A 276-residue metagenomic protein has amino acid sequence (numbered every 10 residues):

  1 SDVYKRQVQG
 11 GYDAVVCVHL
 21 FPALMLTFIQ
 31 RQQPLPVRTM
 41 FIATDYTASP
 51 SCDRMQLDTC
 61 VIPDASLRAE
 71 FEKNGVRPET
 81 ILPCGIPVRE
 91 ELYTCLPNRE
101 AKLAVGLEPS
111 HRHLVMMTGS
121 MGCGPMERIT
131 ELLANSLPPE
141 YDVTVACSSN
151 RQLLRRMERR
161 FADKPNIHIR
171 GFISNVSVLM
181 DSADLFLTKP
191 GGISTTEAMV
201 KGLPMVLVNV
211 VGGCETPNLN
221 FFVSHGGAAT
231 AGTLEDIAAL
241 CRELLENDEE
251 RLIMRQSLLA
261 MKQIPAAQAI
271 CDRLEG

Functional and structural regions predicted by a protein language model:
D2-Y4: Short, small-residue-biased leader/transition segments that mark boundaries at the very start of proteins
D58-S120, N150: A nucleotide-sugar donor-handling region in carbohydrate enzymes
R99-E100, V105-S182: Donor-nucleotide binding loops and adjacent catalytic segments primarily of GT-B fold Leloir glycosyltransferases
D181-P190: Acidic donor-binding loop of glycosyltransferase active sites
A183-D184, G202-P204: A short alpha->beta transition loop at the rim of the catalytic pocket in nucleotide-sugar-dependent
V223-G226, T233-E249: C-terminal "capping" alpha-helix adjacent to the active site of nucleotide-linked donor transferases in cell-envelope
E250-I264: A short, well-ordered alpha-helix in the C-terminal region of glycosyltransferases
Q263-G276: C-terminal alpha-helical cap of glycosyltransferases
